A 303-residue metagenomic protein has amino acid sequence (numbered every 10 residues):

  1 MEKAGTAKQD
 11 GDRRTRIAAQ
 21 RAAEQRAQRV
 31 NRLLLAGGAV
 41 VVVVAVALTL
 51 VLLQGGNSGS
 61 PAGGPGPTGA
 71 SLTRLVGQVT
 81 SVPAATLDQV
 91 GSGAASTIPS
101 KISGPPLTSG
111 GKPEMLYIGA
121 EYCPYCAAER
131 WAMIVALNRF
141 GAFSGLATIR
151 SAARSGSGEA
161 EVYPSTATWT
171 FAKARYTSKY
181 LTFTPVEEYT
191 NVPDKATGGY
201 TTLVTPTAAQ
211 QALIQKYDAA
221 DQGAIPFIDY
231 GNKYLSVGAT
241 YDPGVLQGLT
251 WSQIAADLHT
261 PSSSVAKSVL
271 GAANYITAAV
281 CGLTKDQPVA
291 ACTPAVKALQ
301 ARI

Functional and structural regions predicted by a protein language model:
M1-E114, A128, V135-N138, A142-I303: Non-globular targeting/processing and membrane-anchoring segments
E114-A120: Short glycine-rich or small-residue beta-strand-to-loop segments that form or flank ligand, phosphate, metal/Fe-S
A120-W131: Conserved redox-active cysteine motifs that mediate thiol-disulfide chemistry, especially di-cysteine Cys-X(1-2)-Cys
